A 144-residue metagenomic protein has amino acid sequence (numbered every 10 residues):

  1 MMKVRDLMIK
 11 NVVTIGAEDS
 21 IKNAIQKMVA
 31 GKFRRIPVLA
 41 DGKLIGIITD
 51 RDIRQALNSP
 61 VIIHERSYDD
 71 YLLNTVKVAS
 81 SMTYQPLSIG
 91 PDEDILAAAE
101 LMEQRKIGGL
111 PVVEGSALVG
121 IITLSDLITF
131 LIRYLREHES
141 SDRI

Functional and structural regions predicted by a protein language model:
M1-N11, T49-P86, A99-E103, T123-I144: Tandem CBS (Bateman) regulatory domains
V13, S20, I45, L87 (+1 more regions): Glycine-/small-residue-rich active-site loops that bind phosphorylated ligands and cofactors
I15-K32, L39-A40, M82, S88-K106 (+2 more regions): The conserved cystathionine-beta-synthase
M28, I36-D52, M102, L110-S125: A glycine-centered beta-loop-beta connector
